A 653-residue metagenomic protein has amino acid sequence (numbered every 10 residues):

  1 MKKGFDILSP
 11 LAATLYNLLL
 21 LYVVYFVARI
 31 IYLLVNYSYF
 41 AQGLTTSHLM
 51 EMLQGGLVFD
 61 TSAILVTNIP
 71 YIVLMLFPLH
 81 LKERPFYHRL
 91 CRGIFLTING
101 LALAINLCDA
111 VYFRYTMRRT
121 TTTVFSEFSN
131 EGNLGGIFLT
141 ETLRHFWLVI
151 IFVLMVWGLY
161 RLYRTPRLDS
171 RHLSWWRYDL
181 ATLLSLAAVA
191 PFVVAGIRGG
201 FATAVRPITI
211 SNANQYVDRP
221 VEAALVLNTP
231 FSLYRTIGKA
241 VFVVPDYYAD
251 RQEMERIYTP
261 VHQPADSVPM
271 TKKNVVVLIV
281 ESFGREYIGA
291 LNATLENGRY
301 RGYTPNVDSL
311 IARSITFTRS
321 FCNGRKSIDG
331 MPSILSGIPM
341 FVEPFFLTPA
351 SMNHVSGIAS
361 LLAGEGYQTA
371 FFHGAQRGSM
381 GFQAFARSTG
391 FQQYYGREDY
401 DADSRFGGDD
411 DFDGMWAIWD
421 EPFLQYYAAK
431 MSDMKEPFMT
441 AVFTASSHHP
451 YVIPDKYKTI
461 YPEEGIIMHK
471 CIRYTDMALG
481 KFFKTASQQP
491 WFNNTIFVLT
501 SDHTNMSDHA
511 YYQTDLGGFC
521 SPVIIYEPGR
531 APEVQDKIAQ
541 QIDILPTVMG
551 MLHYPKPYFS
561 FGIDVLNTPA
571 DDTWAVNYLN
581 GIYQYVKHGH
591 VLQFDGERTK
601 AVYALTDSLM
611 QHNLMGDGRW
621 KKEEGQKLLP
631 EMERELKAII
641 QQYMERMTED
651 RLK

Functional and structural regions predicted by a protein language model:
K2-L227: Transmembrane and membrane-interface helices of multi-pass, inner-membrane envelope-modifying transferases
D6, P10, H48, F86 (+10 more regions): Exposed alpha-helical structural elements
G56, D60, L107, I137-F138 (+10 more regions): Residues that form generic nucleotide/phosphate-binding pockets
A110, G136-L139, S282, H503 (+2 more regions): Conformational gate/switch positions in structured elements
F201-S560, N567-T573, N577-L579: Soluble catalytic regions of membrane-associated enzymes that act on cell-envelope and secretory-pathway components
G529-K653: Membrane-interface soluble catalytic domains
